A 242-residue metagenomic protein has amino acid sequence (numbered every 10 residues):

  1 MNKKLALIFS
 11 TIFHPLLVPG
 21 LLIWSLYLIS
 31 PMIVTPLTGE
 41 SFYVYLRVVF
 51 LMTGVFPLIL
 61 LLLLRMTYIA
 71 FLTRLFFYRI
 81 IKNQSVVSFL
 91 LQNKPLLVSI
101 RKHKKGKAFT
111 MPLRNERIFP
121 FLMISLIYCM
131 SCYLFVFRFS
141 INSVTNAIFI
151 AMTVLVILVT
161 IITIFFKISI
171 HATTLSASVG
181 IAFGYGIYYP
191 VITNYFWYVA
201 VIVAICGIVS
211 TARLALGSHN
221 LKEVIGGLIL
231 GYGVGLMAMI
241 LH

Functional and structural regions predicted by a protein language model:
M1-A6: Short, Lys/Arg-rich, polar N-terminal cytosolic tail immediately upstream of the first transmembrane signal-anchor
S10-S30: The first (N-terminal) embedded transmembrane alpha-helix
W24, L28, L51-R65, L122-Y133 (+4 more regions): Hydrophobic core of alpha-helical transmembrane segments in multi-pass integral membrane proteins
P31-E40, G106-F109, R138-N142, Y189-V191: Membrane-interface helix termini and inter-helical loops of multi-pass transporters
L37-F56: Loop-to-helix transition at the N-terminal end of transmembrane alpha-helices
L60-Y78, L96-M111, V156-I168, G207-H219: C-terminal ends of transmembrane helices
L75-S85, K107-M123: Juxtamembrane helix-capping/reentrant segments at transmembrane boundaries
F137-F139, V144-H242: Membrane-embedded catalytic cores of phosphoryl/pyrophosphoryl-handling enzymes
